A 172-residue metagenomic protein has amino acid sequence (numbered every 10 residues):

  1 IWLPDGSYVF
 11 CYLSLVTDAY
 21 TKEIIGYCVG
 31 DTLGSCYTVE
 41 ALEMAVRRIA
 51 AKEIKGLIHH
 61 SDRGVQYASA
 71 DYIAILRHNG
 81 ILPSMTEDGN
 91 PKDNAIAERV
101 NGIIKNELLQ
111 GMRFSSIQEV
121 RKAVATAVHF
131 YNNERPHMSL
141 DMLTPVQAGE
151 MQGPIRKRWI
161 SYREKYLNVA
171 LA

Functional and structural regions predicted by a protein language model:
I1-A125, H129-F130: RNase H-like DDE/DDD metal-dependent nuclease/strand-transfer catalytic core used by mobile genetic elements
R77-I81, I103-A172: C-terminal domain-tail junction helix/linker
